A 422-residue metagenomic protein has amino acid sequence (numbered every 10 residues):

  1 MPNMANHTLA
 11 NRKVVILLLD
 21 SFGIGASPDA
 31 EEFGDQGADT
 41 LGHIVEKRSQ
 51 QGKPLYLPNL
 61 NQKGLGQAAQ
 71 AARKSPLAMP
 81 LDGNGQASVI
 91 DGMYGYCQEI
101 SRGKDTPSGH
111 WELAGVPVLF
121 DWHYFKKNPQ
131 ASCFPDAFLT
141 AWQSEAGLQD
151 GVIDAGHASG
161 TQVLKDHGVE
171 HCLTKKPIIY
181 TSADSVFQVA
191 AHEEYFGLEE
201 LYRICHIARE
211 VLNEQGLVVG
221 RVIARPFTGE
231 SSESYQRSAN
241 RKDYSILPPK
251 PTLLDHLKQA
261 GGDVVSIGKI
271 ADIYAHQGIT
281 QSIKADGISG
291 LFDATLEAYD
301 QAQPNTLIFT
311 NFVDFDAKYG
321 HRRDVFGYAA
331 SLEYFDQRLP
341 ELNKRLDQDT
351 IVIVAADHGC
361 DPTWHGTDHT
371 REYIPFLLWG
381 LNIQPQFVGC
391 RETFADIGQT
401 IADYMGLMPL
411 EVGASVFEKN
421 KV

Functional and structural regions predicted by a protein language model:
P2-V422: Feature captures the catalytic ectodomains and active-site-proximal regions of enzymes that hydrolyze or transfer
